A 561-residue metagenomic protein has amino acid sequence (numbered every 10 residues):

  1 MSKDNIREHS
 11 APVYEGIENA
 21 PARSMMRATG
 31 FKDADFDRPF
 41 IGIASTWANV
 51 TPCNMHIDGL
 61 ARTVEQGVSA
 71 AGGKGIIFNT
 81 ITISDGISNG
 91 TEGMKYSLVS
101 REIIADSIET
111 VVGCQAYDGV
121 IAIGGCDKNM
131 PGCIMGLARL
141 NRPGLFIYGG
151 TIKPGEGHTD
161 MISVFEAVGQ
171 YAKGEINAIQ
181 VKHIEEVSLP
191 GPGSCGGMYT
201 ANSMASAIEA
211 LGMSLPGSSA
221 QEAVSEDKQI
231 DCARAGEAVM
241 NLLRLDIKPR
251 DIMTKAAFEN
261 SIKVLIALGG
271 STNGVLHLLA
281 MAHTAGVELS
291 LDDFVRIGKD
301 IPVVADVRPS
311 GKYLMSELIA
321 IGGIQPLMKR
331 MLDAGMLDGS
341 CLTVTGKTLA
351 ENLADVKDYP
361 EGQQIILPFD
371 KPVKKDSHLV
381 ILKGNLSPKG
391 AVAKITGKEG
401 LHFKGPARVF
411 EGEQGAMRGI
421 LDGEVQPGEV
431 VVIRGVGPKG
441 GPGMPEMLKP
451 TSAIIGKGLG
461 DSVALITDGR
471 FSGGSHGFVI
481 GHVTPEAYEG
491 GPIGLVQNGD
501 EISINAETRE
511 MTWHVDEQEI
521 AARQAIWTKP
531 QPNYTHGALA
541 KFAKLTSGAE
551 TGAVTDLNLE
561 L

Functional and structural regions predicted by a protein language model:
M1-M55, L60-T80, G86-I87, E92-S97 (+3 more regions): Catalytic or ion-coupling anion/metal-binding cores of large enzyme and transporter domains
S97-D106: Glycine-rich, highly charged phosphate/nucleotide-binding loops
V112-C133, L145-Y148: A short, small-residue-rich loop immediately preceding and capping a beta-strand
